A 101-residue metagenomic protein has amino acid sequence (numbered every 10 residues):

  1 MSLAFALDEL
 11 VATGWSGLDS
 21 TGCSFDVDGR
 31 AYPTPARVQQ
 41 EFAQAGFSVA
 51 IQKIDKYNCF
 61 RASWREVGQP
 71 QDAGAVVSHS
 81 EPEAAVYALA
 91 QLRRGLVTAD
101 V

Functional and structural regions predicted by a protein language model:
S2-Q71: N-terminal segment of the canonical double-stranded RNA-binding domain
C59-T98: Short, compact, well-ordered microdomains
